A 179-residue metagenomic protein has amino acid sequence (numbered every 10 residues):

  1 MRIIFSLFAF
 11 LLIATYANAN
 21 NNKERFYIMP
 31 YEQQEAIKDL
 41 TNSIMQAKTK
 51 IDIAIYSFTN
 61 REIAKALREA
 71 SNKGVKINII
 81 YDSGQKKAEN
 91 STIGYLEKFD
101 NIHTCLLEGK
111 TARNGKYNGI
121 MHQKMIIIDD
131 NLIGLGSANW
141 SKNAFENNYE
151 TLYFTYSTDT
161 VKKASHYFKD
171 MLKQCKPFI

Functional and structural regions predicted by a protein language model:
I4-I13: Sec-dependent N-terminal signal peptides
T15-A19: Sec/Tat signal peptide C-region and signal peptidase I cleavage site
N20-Q46, E69-I179: HKD-type phospholipase D/PLD-like phosphodiesterase module
Y56-E62, G84-K87: Acidic, metal-coordinating catalytic cores used for nucleic-acid/nucleotide bond scission and strand-transfer chemistry
A64-A66: Beta-strand acidic-aromatic groove motif in beta-rich domains, primarily in extracellular
